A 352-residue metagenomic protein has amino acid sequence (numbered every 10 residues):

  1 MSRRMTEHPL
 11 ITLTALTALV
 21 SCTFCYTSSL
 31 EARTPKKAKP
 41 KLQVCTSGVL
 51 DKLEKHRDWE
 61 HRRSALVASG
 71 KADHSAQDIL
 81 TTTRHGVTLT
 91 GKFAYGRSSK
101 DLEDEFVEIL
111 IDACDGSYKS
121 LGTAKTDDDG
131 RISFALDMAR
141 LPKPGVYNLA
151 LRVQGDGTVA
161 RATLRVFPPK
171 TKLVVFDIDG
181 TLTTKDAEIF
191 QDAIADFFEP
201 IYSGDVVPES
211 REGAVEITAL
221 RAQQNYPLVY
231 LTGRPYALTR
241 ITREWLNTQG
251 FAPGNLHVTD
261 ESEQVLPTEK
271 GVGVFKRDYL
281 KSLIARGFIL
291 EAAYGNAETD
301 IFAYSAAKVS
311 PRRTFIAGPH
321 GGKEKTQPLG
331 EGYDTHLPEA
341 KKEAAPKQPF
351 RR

Functional and structural regions predicted by a protein language model:
S2-A15: Bacterial N-terminal signal peptides that target proteins for export
T14-F24: Bacterial N-terminal signal peptides
F24-T163: Intrinsically disordered, serine/threonine/proline
R33-S64, A113-K119, A187, A193 (+4 more regions): C-terminal cap/substrate-recognition subdomain and adjoining C-terminal extension of metal-dependent phosphatase-like
A160, V174-F176, A193: Peripheral membrane interaction modules
T163-P169: Short beta-strand edge segments in extracellular beta-sheet folds
L173-A187, Y304: Asp-based phosphoryl-transfer active-site loop
F198-P200: Domain-length accessory/inserted modules outside core catalytic folds
